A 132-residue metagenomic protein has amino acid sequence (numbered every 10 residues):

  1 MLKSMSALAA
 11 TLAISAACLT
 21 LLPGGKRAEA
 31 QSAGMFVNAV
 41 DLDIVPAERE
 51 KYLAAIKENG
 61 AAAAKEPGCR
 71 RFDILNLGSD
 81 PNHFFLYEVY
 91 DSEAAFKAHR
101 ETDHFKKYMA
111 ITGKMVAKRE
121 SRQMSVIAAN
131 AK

Functional and structural regions predicted by a protein language model:
S4-G34, I74-D80, M109-K132: Glycine-rich beta-strand-turn "strand-cap" elements at beta-sheet edges
A28-V37, D41-L53, Y90-E93, I127-A129: N-proximal accessory regions
Q31, H99-K106: Residues at secondary-structure transition points
M35-D43, D73-R100: Short, well-ordered beta-strand segments in beta-rich or mixed alpha/beta enzyme and ligand-binding folds
E48-R70, H104-Y108: Short amphipathic alpha-helical segments
A55, L75, H99-T102, I111: Residue-level signal for well-ordered alpha-helical positions
